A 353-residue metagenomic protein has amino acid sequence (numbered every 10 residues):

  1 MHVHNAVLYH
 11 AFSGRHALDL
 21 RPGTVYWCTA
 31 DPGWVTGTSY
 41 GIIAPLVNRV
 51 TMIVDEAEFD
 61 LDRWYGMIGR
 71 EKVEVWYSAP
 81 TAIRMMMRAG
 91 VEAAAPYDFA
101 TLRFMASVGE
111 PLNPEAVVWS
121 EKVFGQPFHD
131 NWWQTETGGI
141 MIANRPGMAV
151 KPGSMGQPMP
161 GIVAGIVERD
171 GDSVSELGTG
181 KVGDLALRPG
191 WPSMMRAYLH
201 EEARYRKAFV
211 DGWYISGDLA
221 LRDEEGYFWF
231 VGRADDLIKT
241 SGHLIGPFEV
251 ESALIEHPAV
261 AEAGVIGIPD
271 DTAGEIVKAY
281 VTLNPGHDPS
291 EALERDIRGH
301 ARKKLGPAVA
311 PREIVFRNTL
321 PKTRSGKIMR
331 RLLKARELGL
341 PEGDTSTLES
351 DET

Functional and structural regions predicted by a protein language model:
N5-C28, P32-V75, R88-A89: Conserved AMP-binding/adenylation subdomain of ANL enzymes
R21, V47-V50, V73-S78, M87-V150 (+2 more regions): Gly/Ser/Thr-rich phosphate-binding loop
L61-Y65, A94, R206, E251-S252: Short hydrophobic/charged patches on amphipathic alpha-helices used for structural packing and interfaces
G69, W76, W191, R196-A197 (+5 more regions): AMP-binding/adenylate-forming catalytic core of the ANL superfamily
T101, G161, A259-E262, P307 (+2 more regions): Glycine-centered tight turns that cap/initiate beta-strands
G109, W133, G156, D218 (+1 more regions): Active-site glycine-centered loops adjacent to acidic/histidine catalytic or metal-binding residues that shape
H129-E136, M155-P158, I266-P269, V315: Beta-strand->loop->alpha-helix junctions that form or flank phosphate-binding loops in nucleotide-handling enzymes
Q157-G161, D172-K207, I245, L340-P341: Conserved ATP/PPi-binding loop(s) of AMP-dependent carboxylate-activating enzymes
